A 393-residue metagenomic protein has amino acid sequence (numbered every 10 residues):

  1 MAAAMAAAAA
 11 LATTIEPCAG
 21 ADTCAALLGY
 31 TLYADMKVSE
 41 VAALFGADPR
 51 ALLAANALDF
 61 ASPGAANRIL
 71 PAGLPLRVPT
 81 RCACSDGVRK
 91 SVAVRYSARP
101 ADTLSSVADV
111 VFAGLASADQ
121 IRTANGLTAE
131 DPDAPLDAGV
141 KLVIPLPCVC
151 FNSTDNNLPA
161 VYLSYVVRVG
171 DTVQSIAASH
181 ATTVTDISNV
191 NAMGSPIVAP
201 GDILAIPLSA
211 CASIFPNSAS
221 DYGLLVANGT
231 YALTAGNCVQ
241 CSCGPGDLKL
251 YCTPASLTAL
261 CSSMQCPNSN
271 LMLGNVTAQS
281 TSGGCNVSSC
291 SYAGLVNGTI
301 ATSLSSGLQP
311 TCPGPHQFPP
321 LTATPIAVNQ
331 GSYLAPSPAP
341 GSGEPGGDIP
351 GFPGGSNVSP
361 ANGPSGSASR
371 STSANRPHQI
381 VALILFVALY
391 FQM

Functional and structural regions predicted by a protein language model:
A2-T23, A388-M393: N-terminal signal peptide
L11-C24, D48-S91, S117-N156, T185-G223 (+3 more regions): Extracellular LysM carbohydrate-binding repeats and other cell-envelope/extracellular binding modules
C24-L32, S91-V94, G246-T253, A259-S263 (+3 more regions): Extracellular/mature segments of secreted proteins
A26-Y30, D35-V41, F60-G64, V92-S97 (+6 more regions): Short, recurring structural edge motifs at helix starts
V38-L53, L104-F112, A118-R122, V167 (+2 more regions): Short alpha-helical segments in extracytoplasmic peptidoglycan/chitin-binding modules and envelope-associated proteins
C238-Q240, T258-C261, S280, C285-C290 (+2 more regions): Long, charge-rich, low-complexity intrinsically disordered regions
G314-F318, T322-Q379: C-terminal GPI-anchoring signal of eukaryotic secretory precursors
